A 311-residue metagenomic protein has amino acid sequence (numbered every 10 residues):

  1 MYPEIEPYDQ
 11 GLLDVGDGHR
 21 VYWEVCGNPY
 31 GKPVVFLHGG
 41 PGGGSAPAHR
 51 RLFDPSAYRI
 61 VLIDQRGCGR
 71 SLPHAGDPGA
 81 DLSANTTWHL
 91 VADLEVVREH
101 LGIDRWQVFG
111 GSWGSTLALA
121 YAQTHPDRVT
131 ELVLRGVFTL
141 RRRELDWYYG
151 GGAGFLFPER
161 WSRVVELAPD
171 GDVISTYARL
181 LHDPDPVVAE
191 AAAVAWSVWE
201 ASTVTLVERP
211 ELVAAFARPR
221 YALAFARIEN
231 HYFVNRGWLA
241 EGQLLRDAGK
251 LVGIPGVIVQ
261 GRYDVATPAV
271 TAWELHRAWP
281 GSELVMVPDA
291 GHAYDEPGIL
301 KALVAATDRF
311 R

Functional and structural regions predicted by a protein language model:
M1-V21, E229: N-terminal cap/lid segment of alpha/beta-hydrolase-fold proteins
V15-H74: Conserved HGGG/HGGXW glycine-rich cap/lid loop of the alpha/beta-hydrolase fold
W88-W106: Conserved acidic catalytic loop of the alpha/beta-hydrolase fold
D104-R143: Conserved hydrolase catalytic core segment
D127-Y177: A catalytic-pocket lid/entrance helix-loop region that shapes and gates access to the active site across common
L251-V252, I258-Q260: Short beta-strand/loop motif that positions the catalytic acidic residue of the alpha/beta-hydrolase fold
V265-T271: Conserved alpha/beta-hydrolase "acid-adjacent" motif
S282-R311: Catalytic active-site module of serine/aspartate enzymes centered on a nucleophile-bearing elbow/loop
